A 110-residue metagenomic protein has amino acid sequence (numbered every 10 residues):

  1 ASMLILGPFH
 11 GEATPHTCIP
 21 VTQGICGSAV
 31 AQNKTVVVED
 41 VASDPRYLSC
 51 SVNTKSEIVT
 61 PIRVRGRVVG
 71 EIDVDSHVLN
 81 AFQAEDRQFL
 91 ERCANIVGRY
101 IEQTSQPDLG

Functional and structural regions predicted by a protein language model:
A1-M3, R67: Short, solvent-exposed loop/turn segments that connect beta-strands within catalytic domains and beta-strand-rich
M3-V52: Regulatory sensory and allosteric helical modules in signal-transduction proteins and certain transcription factors
T22, E71, R87: ATP/adenylate-binding site constellation spanning eukaryotic-like Ser/Thr protein kinases, ABC-transporter
Q32, D44, R65, I96 (+2 more regions): Mid-sequence acidic-hydrophobic segments that form the walls of catalytic/ligand-binding cavities or oligomerization
V41-A42, D75-H77: Anionic group-transfer/hydrolysis microenvironments
S56-R63: A short, aliphatic-rich beta-strand micro-motif
R63-S76: Sensory-domain boundary capping and coupling elements
S76-G110: Juxtadomain coupling helices with adjacent low-complexity linkers
